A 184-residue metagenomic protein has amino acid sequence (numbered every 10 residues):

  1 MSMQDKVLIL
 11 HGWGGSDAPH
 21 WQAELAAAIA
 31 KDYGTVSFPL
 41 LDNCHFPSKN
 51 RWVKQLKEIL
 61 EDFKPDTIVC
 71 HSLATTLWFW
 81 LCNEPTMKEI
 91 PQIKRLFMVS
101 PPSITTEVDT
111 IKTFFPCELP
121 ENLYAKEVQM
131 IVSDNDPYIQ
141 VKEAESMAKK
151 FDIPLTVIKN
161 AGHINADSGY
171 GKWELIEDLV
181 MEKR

Functional and structural regions predicted by a protein language model:
M3-K64: Active-site catalytic motif of lipid deacylating hydrolases and related acyltransferases
G12, L40-C44, L96-T106: Active-site nucleophile loop of the alpha/beta-hydrolase fold
G34-S37, A148-N165: Catalytic histidine neighborhood in serine/cysteine hydrolases with alpha/beta-hydrolase-type architecture
P47-K49, A161-W173: Catalytic histidine-centered segment of alpha/beta-hydrolase-like enzymes
I68-F79: Gly/Ala-rich beta-loop-alpha elbow adjacent to hydrolase catalytic centers
E107, P137-E143: Conserved alpha/beta-hydrolase "acid-adjacent" motif
L123-A125, Q129-V132, D136: Short beta-strand/loop motif that positions the catalytic acidic residue of the alpha/beta-hydrolase fold
G169-R184: Catalytic active-site module of serine/aspartate enzymes centered on a nucleophile-bearing elbow/loop
